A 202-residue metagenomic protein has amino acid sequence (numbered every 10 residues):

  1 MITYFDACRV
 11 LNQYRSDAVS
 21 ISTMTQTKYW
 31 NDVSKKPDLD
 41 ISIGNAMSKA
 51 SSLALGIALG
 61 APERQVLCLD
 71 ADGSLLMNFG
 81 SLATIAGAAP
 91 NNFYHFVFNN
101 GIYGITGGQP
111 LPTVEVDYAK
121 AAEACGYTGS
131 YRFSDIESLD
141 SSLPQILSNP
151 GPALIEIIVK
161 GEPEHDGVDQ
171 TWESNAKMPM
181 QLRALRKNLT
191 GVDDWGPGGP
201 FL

Functional and structural regions predicted by a protein language model:
M1-M47: Active-site diphosphate/adenylate-binding microenvironment
I2, G73-N78, D135-E137: Active-site glycine- and acidic-residue-rich loops that bind and position anionic ligands or nucleotide-like cofactors
I2-D6, N149-L202: Glycine/aspartate-rich loop-and-adjacent alpha/beta segment that forms the canonical ThDP
M24-T27, N100-I102, I158-P163: Glycine-rich beta-alpha junction loops
K28-N100: Thiamine diphosphate
N31-S34, T106-P110, D166-Q170: Short acidic, glycine/serine/threonine-rich loops at helix termini
F98-G108: Long, charge-dense
Q109-Q145: Conserved thiamine diphosphate
